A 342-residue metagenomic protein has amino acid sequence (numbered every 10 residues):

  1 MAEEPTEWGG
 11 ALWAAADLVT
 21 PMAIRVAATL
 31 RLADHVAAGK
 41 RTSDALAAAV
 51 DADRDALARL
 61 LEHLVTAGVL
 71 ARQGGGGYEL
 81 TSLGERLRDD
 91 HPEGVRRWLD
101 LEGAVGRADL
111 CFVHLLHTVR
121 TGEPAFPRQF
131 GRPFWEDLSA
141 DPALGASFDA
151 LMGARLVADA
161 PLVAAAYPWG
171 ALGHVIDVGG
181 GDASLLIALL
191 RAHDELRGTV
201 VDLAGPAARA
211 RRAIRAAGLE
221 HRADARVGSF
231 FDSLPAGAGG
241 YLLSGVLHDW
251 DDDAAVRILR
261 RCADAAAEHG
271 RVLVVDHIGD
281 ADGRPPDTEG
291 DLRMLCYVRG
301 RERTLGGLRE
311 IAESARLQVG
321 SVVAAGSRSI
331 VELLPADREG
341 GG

Functional and structural regions predicted by a protein language model:
M1-T66, R72, W169-G342: Alpha-helical subdomain
G9-A27, D34-H35, K40, A49 (+1 more regions): Conserved Class I S-adenosyl-L-methionine-dependent methyltransferase catalytic core
